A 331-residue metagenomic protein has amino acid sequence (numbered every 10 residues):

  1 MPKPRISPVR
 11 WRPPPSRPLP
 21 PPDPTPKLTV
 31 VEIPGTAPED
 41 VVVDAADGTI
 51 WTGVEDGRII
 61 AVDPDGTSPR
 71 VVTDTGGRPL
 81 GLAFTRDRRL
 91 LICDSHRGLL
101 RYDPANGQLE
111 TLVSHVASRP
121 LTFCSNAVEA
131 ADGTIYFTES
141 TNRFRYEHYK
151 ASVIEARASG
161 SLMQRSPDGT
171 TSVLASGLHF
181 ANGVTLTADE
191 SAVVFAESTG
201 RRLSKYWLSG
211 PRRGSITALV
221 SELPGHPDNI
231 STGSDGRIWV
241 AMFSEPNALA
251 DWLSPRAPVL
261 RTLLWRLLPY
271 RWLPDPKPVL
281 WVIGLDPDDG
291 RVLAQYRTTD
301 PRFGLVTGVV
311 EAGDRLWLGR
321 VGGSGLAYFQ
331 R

Functional and structural regions predicted by a protein language model:
M1-R331: Sequence-structural signature of mature extracellular/luminal beta-sheet repeat domains, prominently beta-propellers
